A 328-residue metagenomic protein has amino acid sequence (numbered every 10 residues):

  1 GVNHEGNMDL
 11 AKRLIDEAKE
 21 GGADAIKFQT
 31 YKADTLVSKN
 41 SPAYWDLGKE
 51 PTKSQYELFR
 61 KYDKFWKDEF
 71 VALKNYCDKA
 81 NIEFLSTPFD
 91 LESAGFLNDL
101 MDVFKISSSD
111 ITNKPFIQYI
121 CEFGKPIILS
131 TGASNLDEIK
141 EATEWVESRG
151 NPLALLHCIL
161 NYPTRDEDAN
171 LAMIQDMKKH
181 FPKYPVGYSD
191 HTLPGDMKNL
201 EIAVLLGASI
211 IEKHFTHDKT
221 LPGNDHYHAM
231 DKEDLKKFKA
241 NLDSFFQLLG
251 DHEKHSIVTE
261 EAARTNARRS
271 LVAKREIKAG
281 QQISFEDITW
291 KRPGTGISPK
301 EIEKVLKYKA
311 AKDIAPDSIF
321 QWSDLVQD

Functional and structural regions predicted by a protein language model:
G1-D328: Catalytic cores and adjacent flexible loops of soluble metabolic enzymes that perform enolate/carbanion chemistry on
